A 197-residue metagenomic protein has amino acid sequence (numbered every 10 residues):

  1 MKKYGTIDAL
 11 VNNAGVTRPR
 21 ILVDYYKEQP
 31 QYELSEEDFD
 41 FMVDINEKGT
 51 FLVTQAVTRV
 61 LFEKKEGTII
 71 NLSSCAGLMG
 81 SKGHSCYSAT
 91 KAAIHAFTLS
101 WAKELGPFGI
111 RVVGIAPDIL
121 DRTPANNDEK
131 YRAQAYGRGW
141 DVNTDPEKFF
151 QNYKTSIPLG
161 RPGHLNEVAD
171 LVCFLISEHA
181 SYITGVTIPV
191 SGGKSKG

Functional and structural regions predicted by a protein language model:
M1-G5: Conserved amphipathic alpha-helix within the SDR
I21-D40, Y153: Substrate-binding pocket helix/loop in short-chain dehydrogenase/reductase
T54, T90, T98: Active-site helix of classical SDR
R59, K103-E104, S181: Alpha-helical segment proximal to the catalytic Tyr-Lys
S74: Residue(s) in the substrate-gating loop at a strand-loop-helix junction that position the organic substrate next
M79, R161, V172-C173, T184-G197: Short C-terminal tail/terminal secondary-structure segment of NAD(P)H-dependent dehydrogenase/reductase domains
G106, R111, I183-G185: Short, small/polar-rich loop/turn modules that mediate ligand/substrate recognition or access, typified
